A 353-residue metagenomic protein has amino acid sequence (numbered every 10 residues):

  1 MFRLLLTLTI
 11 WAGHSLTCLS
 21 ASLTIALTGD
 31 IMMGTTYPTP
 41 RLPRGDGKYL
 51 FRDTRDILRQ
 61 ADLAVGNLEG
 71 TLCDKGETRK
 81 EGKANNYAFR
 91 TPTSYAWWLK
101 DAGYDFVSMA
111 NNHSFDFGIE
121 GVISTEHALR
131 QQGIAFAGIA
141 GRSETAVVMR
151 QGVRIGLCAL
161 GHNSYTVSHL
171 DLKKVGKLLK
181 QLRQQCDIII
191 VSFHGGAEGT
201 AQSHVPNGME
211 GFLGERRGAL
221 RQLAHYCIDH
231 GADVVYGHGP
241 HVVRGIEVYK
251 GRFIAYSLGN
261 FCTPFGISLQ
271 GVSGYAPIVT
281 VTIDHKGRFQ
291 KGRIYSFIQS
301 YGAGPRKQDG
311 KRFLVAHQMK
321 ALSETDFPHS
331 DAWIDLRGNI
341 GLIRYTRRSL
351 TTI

Functional and structural regions predicted by a protein language model:
M1-I10, H14: Sec-dependent signal peptide recognition, specifically the positively charged N-region followed immediately by
L19-I353: Acidic, metal/ion-coordinating pockets
